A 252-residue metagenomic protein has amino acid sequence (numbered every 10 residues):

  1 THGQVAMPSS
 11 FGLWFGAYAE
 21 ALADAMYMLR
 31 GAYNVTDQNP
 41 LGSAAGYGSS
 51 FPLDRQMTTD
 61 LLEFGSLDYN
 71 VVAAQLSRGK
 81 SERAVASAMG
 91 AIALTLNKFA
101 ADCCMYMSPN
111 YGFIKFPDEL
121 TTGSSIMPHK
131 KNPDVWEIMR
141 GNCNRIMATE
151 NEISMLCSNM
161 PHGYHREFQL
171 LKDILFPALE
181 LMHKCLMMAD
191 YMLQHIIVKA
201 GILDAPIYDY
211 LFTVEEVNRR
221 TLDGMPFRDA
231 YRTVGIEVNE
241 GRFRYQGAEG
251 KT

Functional and structural regions predicted by a protein language model:
T1-A6: Short, conserved phosphate-binding/catalytic loop or strand-edge motifs used in phosphoryl-/nucleotidyl-transfer
M7-L156: Internal glycine-rich alpha/beta core junctions
T121-T252: Catalytic-core signal marking the mid-to-C-terminal active-site face
